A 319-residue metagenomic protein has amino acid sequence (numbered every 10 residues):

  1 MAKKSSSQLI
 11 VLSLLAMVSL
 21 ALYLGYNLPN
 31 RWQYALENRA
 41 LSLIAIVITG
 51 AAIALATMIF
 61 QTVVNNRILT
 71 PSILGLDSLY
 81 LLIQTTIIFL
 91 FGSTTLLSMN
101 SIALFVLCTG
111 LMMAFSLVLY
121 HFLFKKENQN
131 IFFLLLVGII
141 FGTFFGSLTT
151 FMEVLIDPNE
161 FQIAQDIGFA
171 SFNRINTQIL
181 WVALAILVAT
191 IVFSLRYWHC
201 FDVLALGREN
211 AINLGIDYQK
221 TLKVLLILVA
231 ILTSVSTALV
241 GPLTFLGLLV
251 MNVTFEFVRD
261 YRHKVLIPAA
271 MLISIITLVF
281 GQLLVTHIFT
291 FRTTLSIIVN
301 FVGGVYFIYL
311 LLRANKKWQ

Functional and structural regions predicted by a protein language model:
M1-Q319: Alpha-helical transmembrane segments in inner-membrane proteins
